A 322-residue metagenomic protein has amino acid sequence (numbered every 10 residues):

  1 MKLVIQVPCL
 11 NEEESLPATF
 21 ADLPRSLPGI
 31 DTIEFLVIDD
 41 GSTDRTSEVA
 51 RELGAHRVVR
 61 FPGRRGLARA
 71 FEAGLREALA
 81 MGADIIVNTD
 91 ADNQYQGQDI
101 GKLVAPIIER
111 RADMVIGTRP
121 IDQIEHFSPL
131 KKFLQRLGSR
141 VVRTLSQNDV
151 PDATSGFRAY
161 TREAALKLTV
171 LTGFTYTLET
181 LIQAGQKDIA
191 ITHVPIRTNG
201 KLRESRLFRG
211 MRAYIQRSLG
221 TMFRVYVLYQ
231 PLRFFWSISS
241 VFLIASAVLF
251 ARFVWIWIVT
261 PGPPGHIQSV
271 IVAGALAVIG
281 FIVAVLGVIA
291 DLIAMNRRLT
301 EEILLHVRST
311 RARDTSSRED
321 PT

Functional and structural regions predicted by a protein language model:
K2-V4, E34, E179: Cell-envelope/extracellular polymer assembly enzymes that use nucleotide-activated donors
V4-P8, V37, R60: Short hydrophobic beta-strand elements that form part of the catalytic alpha/beta core underpinning NDP-sugar/donor
E12-L27: Short, well-formed alpha-helical segments that are part of the catalytic scaffolds of diverse glycosyltransferases
E14-A18, D44-E48, R57, R69 (+1 more regions): Residue-level preference for short helical/loop micro-motifs built around acidic side chains
D31-G41: Short beta-strand/loop segment that forms part of the nucleotide-sugar
D39-S47, N93: A conserved acidic beta->alpha catalytic loop
R57-A80, I85-V87, G97-F174, L178 (+1 more regions): Acceptor/aglycone-binding surface of glycosyltransferases and processive sugar-polymer synthases
L171-T322: Hydrophobic helical membrane-anchoring modules
